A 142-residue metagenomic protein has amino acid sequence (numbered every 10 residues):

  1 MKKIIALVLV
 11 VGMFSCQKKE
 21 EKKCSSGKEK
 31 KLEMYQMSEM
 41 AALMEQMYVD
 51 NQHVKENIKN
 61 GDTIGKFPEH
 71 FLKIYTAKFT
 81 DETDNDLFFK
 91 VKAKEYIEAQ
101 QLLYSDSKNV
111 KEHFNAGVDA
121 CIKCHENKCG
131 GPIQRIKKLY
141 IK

Functional and structural regions predicted by a protein language model:
K2-L7: Sec-dependent signal peptide recognition, specifically the positively charged N-region followed immediately by
V10-V11: Short, linear, compositionally biased motifs with a strong N-terminal bias
F14-S15: C-terminal motif of bacterial Sec signal peptides marking the signal peptidase cleavage site
K19-G117, I133-K142: Extracytoplasmic c-type cytochrome modules immediately beyond a signal peptide or single-pass transmembrane anchor
G117-C129: The canonical Cys-X-X-Cys-His
